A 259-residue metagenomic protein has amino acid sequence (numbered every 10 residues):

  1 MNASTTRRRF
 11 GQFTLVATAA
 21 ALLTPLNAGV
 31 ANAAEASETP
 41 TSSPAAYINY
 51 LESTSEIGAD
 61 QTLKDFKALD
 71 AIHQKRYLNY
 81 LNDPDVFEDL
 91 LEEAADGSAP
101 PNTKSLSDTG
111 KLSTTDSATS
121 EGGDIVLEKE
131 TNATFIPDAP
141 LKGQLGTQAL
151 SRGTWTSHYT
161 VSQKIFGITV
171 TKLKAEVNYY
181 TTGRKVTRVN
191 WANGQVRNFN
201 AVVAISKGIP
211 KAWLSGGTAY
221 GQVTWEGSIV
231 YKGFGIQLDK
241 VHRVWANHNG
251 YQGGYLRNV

Functional and structural regions predicted by a protein language model:
M1-E35: Secretory targeting and sorting signals
T6-R8, E128, S151, H242: Short, intrinsically disordered low-complexity segments
Q12, A19-L23, T103, T147 (+1 more regions): Generic N-terminal initiation segments characterized by hydrophobic and/or small/turn-forming residues
A19-A20, L63, V161: Residues at structural and domain junctions
G29-S151: N-terminal propeptides/leader regions of secreted preproproteins that are proteolytically removed before maturation
I136-V259: Mature secreted bioactive peptide module from preproproteins
